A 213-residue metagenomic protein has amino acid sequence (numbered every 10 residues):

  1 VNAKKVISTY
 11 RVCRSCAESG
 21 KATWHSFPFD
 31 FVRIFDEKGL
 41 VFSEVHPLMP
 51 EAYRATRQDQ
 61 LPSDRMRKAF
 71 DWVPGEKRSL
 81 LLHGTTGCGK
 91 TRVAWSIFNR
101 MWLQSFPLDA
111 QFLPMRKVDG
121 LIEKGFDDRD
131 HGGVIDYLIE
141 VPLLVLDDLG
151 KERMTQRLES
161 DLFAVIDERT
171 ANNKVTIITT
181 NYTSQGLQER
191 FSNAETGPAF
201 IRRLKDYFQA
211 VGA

Functional and structural regions predicted by a protein language model:
V1-K68: A short, basic N-terminal segment
R67, W102-V141, R153-Q156: Short glycine-rich substrate-engagement loop in P-loop NTPases that contacts/grips substrate
D71-K77: Phosphate-binding P-loop
K77-L81, D109-A110, L143, V175-I177: Residue-level preference for the first positions of well-ordered beta-strands
K77-W95: Walker A/P-loop nucleotide-binding motif
R92-F106: P-loop NTPase Walker A phosphate-binding motif
N99, P107, V118-G125, L149-A213: Replace "adjacent to P-loop NTPase cores in ATP/GTP-dependent enzymes" with "adjacent to NTP-binding cores
